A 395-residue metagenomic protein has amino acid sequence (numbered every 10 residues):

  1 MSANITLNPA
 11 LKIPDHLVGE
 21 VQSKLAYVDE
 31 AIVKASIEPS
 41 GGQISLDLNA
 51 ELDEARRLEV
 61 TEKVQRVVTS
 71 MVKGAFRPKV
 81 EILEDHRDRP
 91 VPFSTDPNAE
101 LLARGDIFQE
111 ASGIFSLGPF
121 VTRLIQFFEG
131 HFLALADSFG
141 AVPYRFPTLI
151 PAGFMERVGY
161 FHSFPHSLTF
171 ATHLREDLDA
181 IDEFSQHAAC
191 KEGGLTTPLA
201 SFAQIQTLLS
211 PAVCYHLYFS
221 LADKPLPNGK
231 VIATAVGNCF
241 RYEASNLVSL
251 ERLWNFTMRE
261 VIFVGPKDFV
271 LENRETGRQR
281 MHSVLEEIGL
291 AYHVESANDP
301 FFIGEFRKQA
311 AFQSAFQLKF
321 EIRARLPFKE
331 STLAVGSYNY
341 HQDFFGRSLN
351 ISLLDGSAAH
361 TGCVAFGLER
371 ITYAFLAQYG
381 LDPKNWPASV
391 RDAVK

Functional and structural regions predicted by a protein language model:
S2-E30, S36-G41, S45-K395: TRNA-recognition modules of translation machinery and tRNA-sensing kinases, especially anticodon-binding
